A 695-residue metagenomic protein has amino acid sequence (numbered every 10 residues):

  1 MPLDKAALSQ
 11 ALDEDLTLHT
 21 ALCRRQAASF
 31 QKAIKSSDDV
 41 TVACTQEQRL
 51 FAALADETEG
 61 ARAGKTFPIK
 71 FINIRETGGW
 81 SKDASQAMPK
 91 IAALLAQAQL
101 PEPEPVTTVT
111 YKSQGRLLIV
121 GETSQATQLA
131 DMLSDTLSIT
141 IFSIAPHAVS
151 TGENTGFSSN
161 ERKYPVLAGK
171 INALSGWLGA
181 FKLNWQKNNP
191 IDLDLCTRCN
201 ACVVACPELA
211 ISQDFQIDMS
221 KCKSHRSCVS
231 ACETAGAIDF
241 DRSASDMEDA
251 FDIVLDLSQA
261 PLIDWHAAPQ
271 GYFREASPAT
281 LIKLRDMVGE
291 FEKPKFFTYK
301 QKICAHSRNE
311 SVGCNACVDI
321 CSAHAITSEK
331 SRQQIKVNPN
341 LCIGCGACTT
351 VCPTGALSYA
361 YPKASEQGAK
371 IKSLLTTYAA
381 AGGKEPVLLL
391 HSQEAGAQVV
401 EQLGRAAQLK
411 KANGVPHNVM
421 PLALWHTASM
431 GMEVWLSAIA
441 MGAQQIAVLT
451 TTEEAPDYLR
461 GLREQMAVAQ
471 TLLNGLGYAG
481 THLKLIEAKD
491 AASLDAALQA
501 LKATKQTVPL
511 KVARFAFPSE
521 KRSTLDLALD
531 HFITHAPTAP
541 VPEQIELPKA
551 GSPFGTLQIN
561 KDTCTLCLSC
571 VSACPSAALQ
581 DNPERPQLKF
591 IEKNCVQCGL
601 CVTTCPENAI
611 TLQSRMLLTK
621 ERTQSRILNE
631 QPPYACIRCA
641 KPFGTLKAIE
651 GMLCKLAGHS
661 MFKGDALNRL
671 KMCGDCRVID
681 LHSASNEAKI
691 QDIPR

Functional and structural regions predicted by a protein language model:
M1-I320, H324, E385, L390-E401 (+8 more regions): Ferredoxin-type iron-sulfur electron-transfer modules and their immediate structural context
A6-L12, A395-A428: Mobile, glycine- and charge-enriched loop segments and immediately flanking short secondary-structure elements within
V42, P68, K330-K372, A447 (+4 more regions): Terminal amphipathic helices with adjacent charged low-complexity linkers/tails
I119-A126, P421-M430: Short, glycine-rich nucleotide/cofactor-binding loops
L374-L389: Large, well-folded core regions of big proteins
G404, V415-M420, W425, A443-I446 (+2 more regions): Long C-terminal interaction/binding lobes of large macromolecular proteins
G431, S437-V448, E454-A455, L462-G475 (+2 more regions): C-terminal, active-site-flanking charged/polar segments
